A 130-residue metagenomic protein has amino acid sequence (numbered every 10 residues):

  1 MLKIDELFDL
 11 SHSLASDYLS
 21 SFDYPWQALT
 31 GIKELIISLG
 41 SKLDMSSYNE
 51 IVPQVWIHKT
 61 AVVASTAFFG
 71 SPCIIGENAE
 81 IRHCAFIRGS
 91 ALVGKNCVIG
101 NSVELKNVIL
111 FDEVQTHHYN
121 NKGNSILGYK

Functional and structural regions predicted by a protein language model:
M1-Q54, K59: Terminal amphipathic alpha-helical/low-complexity segments used for targeting or macromolecular assembly
N49-K130: Structural signal for interior beta-strand "rungs" in well-ordered beta-sheet cores of soluble enzyme domains
